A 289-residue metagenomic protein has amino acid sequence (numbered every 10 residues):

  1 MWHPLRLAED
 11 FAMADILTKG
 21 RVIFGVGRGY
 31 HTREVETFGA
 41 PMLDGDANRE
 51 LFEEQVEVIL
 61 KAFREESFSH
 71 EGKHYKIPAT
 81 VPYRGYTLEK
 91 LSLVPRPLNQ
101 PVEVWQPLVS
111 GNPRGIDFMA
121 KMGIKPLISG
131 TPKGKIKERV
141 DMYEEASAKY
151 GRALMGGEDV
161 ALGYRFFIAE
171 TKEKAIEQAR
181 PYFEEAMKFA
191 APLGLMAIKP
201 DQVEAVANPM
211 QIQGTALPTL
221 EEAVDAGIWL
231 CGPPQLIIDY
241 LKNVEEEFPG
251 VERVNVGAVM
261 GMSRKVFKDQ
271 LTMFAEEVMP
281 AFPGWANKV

Functional and structural regions predicted by a protein language model:
M1-V289: N-terminal glycine-rich cofactor-binding segment that shapes the pocket for flavin-like pterin cofactors
